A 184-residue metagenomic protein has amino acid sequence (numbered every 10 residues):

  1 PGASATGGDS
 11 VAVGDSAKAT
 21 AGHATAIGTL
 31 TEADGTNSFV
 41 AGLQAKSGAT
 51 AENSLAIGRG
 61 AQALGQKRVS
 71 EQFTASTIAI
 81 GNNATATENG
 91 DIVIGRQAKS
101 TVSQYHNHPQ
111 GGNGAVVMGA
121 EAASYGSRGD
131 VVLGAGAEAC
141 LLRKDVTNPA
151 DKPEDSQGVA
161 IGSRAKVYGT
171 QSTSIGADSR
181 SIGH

Functional and structural regions predicted by a protein language model:
P1-H184: Glycine- and small/polar-enriched repetitive beta-structure motifs of secreted/surface proteins
